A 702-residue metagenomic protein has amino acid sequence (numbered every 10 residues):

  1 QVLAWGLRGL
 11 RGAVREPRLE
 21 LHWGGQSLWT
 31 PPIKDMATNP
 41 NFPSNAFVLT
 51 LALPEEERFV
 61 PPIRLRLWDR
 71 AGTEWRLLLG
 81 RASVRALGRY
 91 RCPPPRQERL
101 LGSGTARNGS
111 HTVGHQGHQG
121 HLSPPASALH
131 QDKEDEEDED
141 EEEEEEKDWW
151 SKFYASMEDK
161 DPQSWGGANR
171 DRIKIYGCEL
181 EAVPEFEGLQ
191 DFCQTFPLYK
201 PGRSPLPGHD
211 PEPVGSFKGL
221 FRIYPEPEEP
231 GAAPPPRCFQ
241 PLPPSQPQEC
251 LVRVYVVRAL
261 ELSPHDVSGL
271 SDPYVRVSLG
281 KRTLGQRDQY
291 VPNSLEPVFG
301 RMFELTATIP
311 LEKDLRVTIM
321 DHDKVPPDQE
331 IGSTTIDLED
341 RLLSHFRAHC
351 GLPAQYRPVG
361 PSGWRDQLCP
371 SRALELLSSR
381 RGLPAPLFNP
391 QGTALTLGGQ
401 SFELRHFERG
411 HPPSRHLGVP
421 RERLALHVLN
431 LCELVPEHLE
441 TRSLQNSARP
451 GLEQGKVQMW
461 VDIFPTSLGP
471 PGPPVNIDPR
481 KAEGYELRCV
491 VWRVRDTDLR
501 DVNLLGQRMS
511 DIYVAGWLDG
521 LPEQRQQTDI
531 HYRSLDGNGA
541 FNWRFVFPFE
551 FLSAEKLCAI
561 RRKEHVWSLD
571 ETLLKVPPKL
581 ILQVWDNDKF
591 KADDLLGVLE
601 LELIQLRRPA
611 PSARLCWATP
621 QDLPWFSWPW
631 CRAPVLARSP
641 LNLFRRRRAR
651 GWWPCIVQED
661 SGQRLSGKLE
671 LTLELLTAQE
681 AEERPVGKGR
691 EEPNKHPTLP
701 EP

Functional and structural regions predicted by a protein language model:
Q1, G6-R8, A13-H22, W29-E55 (+11 more regions): C2 and C2-like phospholipid-binding beta-sandwich domains
Q1, Q246-V252, K481-L487: Extended extracellular/luminal ectodomain segments enriched in beta-structured repeat modules
H22-Q26, S278-R282, D519-P522: Short strand-coil-strand connectors
E56-R58, P247, T308-E312, A482 (+1 more regions): Edge/loop elements at the starts and ends of beta-strands within beta-rich repeat scaffolds
Q246-Q248, E453, E483, P522 (+1 more regions): A short, polar/charged loop/turn motif at coil->beta-strand junctions and beta-hairpin connectors
Y255: Charged (often Lys/Glu-rich) extended helix/loop segments that serve as interaction or gating elements
V267-S268: Extracytoplasmic Gram-positive cell-surface binding/anchoring modules and repeats
